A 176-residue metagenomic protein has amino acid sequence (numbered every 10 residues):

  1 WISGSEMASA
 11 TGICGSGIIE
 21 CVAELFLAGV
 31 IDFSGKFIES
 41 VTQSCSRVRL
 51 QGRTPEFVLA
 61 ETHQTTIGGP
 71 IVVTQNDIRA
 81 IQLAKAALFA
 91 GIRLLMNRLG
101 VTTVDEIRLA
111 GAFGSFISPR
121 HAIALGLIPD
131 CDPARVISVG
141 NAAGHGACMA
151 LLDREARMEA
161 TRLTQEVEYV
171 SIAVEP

Functional and structural regions predicted by a protein language model:
W1-P176: Helical "lid/coupling" subdomains associated with nucleotide-phosphate turnover
